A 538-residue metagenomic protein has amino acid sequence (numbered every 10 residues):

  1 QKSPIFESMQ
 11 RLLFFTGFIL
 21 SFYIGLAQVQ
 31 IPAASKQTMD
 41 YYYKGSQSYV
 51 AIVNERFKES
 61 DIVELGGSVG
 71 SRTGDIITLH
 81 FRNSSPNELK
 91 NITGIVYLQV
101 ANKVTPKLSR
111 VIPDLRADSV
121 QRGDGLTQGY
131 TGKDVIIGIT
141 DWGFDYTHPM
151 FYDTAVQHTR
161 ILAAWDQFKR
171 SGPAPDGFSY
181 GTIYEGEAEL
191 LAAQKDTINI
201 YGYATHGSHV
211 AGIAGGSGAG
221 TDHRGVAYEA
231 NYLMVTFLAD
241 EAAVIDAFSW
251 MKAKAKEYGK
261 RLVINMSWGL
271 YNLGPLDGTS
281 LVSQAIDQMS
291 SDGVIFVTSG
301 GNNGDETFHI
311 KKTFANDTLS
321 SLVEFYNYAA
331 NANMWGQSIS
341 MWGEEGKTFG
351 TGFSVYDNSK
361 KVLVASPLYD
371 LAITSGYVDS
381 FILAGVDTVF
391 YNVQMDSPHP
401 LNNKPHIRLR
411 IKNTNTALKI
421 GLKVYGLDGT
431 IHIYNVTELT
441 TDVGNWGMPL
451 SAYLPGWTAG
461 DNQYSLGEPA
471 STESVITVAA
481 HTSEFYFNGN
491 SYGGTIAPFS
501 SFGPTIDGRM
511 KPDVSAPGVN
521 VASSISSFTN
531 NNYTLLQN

Functional and structural regions predicted by a protein language model:
Q1-Y42: Bacterial Sec-dependent N-terminal signal peptides
A27-N538: Loop-rich non-cytosolic ectodomains and luminal regions
